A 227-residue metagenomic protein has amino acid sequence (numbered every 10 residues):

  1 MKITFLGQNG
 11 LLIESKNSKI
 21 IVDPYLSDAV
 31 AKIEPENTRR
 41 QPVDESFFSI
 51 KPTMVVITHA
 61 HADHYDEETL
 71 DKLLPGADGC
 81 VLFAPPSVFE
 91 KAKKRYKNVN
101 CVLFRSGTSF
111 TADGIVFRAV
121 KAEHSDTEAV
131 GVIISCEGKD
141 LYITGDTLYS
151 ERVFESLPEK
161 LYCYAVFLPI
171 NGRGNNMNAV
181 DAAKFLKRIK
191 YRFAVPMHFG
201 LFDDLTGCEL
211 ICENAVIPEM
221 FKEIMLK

Functional and structural regions predicted by a protein language model:
M1-V30, E34-P42, I211-K227: Zn-dependent metallo-beta-lactamase
K16-V56, E68-K72, T147-E159: Pre-active-site segment of Zn-dependent metallo-hydrolases
P24-L26, A60, S87, A122-E123 (+3 more regions): Active-site metal-binding loops of divalent metal-dependent hydrolases
P52-H64, A194: Metallo-beta-lactamase
G79-S87, F193-H198: Short internal beta-strands
L82-K139, V216-K227: Metallo-beta-lactamase
Y96-D113, E155-E159, V180-K227: Binuclear metal-ion centers of metallo-dependent hydrolases, dominated by the metallo-beta-lactamase
E123-R188: Active-site-proximal loop/helix segments of hydrolase catalytic cores
